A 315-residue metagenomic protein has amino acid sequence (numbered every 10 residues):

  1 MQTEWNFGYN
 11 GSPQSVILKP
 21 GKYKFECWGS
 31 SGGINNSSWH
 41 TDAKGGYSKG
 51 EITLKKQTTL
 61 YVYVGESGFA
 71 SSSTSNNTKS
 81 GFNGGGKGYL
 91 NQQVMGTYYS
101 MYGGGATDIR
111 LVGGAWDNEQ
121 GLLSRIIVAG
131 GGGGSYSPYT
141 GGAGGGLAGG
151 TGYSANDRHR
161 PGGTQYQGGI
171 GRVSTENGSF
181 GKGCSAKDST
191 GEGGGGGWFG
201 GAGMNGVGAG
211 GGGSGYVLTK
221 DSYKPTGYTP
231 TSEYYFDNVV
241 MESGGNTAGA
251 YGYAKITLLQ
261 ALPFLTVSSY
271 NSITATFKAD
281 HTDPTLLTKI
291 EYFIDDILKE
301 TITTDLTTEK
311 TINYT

Functional and structural regions predicted by a protein language model:
S12-Q14, G21-Y23, N271-F277: Structural beta-strand segments of beta-rich domains
G29-G33, G65-S71, G113-W116, G132-S135 (+3 more regions): Acidic glycine-/aspartate-rich tracts in secreted/extracellular proteins
H40-K44, E300-T307: Short beta-strand segments within Ig-like beta-sandwich modules, predominantly Fibronectin type-III
D42-P161: Secretome/extracellular-domain signature
A261-V267: Proline-enriched interdomain boundary motifs that mark the N-terminal boundary and often initiate the first structured
K278-P284: Acidic, Ser/Thr
T288-Y292: Short beta-strand elements bearing conserved aromatic residues within extracellular beta-rich modules
D305-T315: Solvent-exposed segments in extracellular or luminal domains encompassing
